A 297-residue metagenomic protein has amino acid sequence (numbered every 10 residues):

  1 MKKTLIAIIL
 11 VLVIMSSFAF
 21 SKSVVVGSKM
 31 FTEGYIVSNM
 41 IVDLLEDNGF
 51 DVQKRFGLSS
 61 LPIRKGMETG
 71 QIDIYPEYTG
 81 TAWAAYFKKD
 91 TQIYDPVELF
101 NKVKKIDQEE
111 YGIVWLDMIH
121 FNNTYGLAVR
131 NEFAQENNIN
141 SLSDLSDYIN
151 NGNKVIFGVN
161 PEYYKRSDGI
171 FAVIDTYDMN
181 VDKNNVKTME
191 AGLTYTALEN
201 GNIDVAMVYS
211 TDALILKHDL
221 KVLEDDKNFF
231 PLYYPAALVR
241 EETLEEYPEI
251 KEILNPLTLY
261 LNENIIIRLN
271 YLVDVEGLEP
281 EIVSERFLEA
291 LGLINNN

Functional and structural regions predicted by a protein language model:
M1-I9: Positively charged n-region of N-terminal signal peptides that target proteins for export
A19-S21: Boundary at the C-terminal end of the N-terminal hydrophobic targeting segment
S23-Q53, G57, H120-E190, T194-T196 (+1 more regions): Bilobed "Venus flytrap"/periplasmic-binding protein-like clamshell domains and structurally analogous long
E33, Y164-M179, E249-N297: An extracytoplasmic/periplasmic, membrane-proximal ligand-sensing/linker region
F56-S60, G70-W83, L99, N160 (+4 more regions): Beta->alpha turn/N-cap motifs
M67-E68, A197-E199: Hydrophobic residues within well-ordered alpha-helices
Y86-V97, N101-L116, N202, L214-N228: Ligand-binding "clamshell"
Y125-Q135, Y233-Y247: A bilobed periplasmic-binding-protein/Venus flytrap-type ligand-binding module shared by bacterial periplasmic
